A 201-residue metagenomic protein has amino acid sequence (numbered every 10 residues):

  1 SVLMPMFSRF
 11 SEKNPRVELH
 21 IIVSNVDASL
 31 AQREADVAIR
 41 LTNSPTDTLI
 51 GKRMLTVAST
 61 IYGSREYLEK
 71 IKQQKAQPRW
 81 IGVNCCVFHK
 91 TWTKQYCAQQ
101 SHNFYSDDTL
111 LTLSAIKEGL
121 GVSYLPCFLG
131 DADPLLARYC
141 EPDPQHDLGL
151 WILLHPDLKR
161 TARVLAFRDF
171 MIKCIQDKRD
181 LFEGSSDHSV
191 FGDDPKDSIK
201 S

Functional and structural regions predicted by a protein language model:
S1-T46, H188, G192-K196, K200-S201: Central regulatory/effector-binding core of bacterial HTH transcription factors
N14, D133, T161: Acidic-histidine catalytic/liganding microenvironments
S29-Q32, S44-L150, D177-S201: C-terminal regulatory
L150-A162: A bilobed periplasmic-binding-protein/Venus flytrap-type ligand-binding module shared by bacterial periplasmic
K159-K173: Short amphipathic alpha-helical coupling segments at ligand-binding clamshell hinges and other catalytic/signaling
